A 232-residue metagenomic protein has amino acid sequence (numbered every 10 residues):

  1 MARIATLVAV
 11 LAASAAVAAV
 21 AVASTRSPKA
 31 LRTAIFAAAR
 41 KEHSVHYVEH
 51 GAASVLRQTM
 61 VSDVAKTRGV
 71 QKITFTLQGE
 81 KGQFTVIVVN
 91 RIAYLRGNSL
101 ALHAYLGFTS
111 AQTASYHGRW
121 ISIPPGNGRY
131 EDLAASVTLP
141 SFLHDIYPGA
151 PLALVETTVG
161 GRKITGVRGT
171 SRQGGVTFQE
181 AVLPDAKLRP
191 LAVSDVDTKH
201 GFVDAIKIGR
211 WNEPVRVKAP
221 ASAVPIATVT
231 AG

Functional and structural regions predicted by a protein language model:
I4-R68, A150-T158, E213-G232: N-terminal leader/targeting segments and the immediate start of mature chains
A39-S44, M60-K72, I87-A93, G160-I164 (+2 more regions): Short, solvent-exposed coil/turn segments at beta-strand boundaries
E49-A53, I73-Q78, G97-S99, S171 (+1 more regions): Beta-turn initiation residues at beta-strand->coil junctions
A53-V61, N127, E131, G175-V176 (+1 more regions): Short, solvent-exposed loop/hinge segments that bridge or flank secondary-structure elements
A65-A134, V203-A205: An acidic-aromatic
D132-H144, L152-L154: Transition segment at domain starts
V155-V224: Gly/Pro-enriched, hydrophobic low-complexity segments that function as extracytoplasmic propeptides/linkers
